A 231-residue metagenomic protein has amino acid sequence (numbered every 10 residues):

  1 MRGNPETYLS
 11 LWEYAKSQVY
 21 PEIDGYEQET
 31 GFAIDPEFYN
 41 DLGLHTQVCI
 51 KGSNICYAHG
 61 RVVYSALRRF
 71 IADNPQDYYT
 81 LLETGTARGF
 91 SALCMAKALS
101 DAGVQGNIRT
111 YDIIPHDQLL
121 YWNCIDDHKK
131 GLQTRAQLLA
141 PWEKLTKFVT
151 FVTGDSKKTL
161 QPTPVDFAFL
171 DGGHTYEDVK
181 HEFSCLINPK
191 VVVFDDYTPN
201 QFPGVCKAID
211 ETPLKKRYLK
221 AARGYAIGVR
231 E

Functional and structural regions predicted by a protein language model:
G3-N4, L9-K16, P36-F38, G43-N54 (+1 more regions): S-adenosylmethionine/decaboxylated-SAM
I23, E27, H116-Q118: Short, solvent-exposed beta-strand-terminating loops
